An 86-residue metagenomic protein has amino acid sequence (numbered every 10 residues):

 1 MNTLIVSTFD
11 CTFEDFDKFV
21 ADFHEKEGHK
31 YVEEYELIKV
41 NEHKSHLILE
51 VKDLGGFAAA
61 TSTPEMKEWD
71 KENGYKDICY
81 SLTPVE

Functional and structural regions predicted by a protein language model:
M1-W69, K76-E86: Short S/T/G/P-rich N-terminal loop/turn motif that feeds into the first structured element of a domain
